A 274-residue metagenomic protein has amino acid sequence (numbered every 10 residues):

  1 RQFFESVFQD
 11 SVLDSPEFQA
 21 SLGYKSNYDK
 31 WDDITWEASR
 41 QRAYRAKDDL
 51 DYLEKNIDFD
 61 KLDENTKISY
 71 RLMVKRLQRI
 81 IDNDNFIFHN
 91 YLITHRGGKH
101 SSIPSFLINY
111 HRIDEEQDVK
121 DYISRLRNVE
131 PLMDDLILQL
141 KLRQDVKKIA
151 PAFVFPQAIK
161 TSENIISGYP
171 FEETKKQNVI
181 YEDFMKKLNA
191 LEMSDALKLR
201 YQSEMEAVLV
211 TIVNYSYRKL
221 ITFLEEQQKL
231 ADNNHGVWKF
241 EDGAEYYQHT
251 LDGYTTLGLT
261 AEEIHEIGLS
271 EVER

Functional and structural regions predicted by a protein language model:
R1-R274: N-terminal maturation segment of proteins
